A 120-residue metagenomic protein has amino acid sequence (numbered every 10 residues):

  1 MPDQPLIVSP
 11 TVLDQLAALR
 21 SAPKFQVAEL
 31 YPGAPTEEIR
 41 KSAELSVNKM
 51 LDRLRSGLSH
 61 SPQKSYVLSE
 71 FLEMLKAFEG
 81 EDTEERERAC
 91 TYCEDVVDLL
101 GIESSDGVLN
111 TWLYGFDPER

Functional and structural regions predicted by a protein language model:
P2-R55, L113-R120: Short terminal alpha-helical segments
D3-P10, E81-R120: Amphipathic alpha-helical binding modules
A18, K24, K64, E85 (+1 more regions): Short linear sequence motifs
P23-Q26, L54-G57, S61, E81 (+1 more regions): Short secondary-structure junctions and interdomain/linker hinges
A43-E79: Mature extracytoplasmic domains of secretory-pathway proteins
